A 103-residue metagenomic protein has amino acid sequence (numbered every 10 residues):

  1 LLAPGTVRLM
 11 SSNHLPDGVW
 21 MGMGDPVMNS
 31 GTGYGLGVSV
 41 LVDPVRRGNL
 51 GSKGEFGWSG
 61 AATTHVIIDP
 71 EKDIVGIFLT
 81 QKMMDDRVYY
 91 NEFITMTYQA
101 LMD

Functional and structural regions predicted by a protein language model:
L1-D103: Catalytic loop of the DD-peptidase/beta-lactamase superfamily, centered on the K-T-G motif and neighboring
